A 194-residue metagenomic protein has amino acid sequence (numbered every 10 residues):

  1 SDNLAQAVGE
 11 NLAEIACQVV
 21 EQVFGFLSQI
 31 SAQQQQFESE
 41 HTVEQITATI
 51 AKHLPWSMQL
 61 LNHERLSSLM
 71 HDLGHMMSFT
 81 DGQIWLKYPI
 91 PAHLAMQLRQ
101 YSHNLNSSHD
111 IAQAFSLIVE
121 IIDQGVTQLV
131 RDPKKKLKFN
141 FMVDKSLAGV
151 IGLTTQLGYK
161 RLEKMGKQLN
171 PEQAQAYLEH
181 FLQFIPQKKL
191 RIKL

Functional and structural regions predicted by a protein language model:
S1-L194: Protein-protein interaction and targeting regions used for scaffolding, dimerization, and localization
